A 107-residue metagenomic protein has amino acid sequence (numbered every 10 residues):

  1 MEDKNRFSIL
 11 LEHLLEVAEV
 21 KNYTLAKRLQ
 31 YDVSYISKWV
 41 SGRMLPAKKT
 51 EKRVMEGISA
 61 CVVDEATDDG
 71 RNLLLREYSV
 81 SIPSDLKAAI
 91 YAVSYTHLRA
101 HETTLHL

Functional and structural regions predicted by a protein language model:
M1-N22, R28, E56-S59: A short, Lys/Arg-rich alpha-helix, primarily the initiator
Q30-K48, L73-E77: Recognition helix of helix-turn-helix/homeodomain-like DNA-binding domains that insert into the DNA major groove
T50-G70: DNA major-groove recognition helix of helix-turn-helix/homeodomain DNA-binding modules
G70-L74, S81-K87: Secondary-structure boundary/capping micro-motif
A92-V93: Ser/Thr/Pro/Gly-rich low-complexity disordered regions
T96-T103: Conserved small/polar residues in nucleotide/adenosyl-binding loops
